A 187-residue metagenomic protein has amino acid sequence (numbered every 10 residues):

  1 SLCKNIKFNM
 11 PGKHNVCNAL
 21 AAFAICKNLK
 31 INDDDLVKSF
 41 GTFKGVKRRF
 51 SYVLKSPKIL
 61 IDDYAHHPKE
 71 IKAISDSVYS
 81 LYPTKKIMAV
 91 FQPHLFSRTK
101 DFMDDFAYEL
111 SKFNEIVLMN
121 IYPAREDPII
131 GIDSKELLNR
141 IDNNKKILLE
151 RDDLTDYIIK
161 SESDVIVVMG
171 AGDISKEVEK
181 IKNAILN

Functional and structural regions predicted by a protein language model:
L2-E115: Nucleotide phosphate-binding/pyrophosphate-handling subdomain across enzymes that bind or process nucleotide phosphates
K47, Y82, I141, S161-E162 (+1 more regions): A structural signal for short coil/turn segments at secondary-structure junctions
H66, P93-F96, Y122-A124, A171-I174: Short glycine-rich anion-binding loops that position phosphate/pyrophosphate groups of nucleotides and phosphorylated
V90, M119, V168-M169: Short hydrophobic segments within beta-strands
T99-K100, D127-P128, K176-K180: Short glycine-/acidic-enriched loop or helix-start segments at secondary-structure transitions that form or flank
A107-D164: C-terminal helical cap/extension that packs against the catalytic core of soluble nucleotide-cofactor enzymes
K135-I141, K180-N187: A short, gly/pro- and small-residue-rich
D153-A184: A glycine-rich beta-strand to alpha-helix segment that forms a phosphate/ribose-binding loop at ligand/cofactor sites
